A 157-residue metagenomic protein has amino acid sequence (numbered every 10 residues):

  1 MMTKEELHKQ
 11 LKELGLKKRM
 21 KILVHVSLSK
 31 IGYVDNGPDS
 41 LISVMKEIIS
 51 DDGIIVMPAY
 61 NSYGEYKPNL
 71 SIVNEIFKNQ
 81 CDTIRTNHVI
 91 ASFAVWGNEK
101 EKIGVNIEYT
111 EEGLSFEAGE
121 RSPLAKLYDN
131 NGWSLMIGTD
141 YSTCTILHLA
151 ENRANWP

Functional and structural regions predicted by a protein language model:
M1-P157: N-terminal and secondary-structure boundary signal
